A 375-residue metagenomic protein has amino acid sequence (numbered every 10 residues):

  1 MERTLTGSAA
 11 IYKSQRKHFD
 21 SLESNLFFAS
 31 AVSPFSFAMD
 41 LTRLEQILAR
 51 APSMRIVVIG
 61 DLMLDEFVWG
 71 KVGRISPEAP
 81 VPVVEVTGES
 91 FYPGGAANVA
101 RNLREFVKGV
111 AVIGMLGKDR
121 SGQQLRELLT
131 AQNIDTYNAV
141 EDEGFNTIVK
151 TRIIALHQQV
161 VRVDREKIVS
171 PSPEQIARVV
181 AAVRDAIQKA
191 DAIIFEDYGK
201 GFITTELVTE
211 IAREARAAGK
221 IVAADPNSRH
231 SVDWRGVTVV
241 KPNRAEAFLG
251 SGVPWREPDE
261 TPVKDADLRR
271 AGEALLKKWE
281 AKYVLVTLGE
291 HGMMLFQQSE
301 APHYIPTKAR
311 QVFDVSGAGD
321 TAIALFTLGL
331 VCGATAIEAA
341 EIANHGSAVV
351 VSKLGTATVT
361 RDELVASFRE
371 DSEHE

Functional and structural regions predicted by a protein language model:
M1-A38: Intrinsic disorder/low-complexity segments
F37-G73: Positively charged, low-complexity intrinsically disordered leader regions
F37-I47, P77, V81-V149, L364-S367: Substrate-binding N-lobe of the ribokinase-like
A51, I187-Q188, W234: A short, aliphatic-rich alpha-helical micro-motif
Y137-F145, R152-I187: Conserved phosphate-binding/catalytic loop of the ribokinase/pfkB sugar-kinase fold
A190-F202: Short acidic, glycine-rich surface-loop motifs adjacent to enzyme active sites
K200-P302: Conserved phosphate/ATP/ADP-binding segment of small-molecule kinases
K282, K308-E370: Conserved post-catalytic alpha-helical subdomain immediately downstream of the catalytic base and nucleotide-binding
